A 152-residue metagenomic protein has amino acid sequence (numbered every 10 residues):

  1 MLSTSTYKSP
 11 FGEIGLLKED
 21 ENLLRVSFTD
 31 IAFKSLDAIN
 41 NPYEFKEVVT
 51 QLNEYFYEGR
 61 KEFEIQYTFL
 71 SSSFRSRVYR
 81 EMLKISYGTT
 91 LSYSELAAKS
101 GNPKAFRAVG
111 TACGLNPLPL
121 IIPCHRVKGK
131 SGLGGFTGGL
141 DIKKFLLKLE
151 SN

Functional and structural regions predicted by a protein language model:
M1-P103, N152: Basic nucleic-acid-binding alpha-helical/helix-turn surface characteristic of O6-alkylguanine DNA
R77-E81, A108, F145: Pre-recognition alpha-helix immediately N-terminal to the DNA-recognition helix within helix-turn-helix or winged-helix
E95-K99, A112, P119: C-terminal charged interaction modules
K104-L118: Regulatory, non-catalytic segments
L120-V127: Short Lys/Arg-enriched helix C-cap and helix-to-coil transition segments that create basic nucleic-acid-contact patches
K130-N152: …primarily DNA-binding HTH/wHTH and HhH modules…
